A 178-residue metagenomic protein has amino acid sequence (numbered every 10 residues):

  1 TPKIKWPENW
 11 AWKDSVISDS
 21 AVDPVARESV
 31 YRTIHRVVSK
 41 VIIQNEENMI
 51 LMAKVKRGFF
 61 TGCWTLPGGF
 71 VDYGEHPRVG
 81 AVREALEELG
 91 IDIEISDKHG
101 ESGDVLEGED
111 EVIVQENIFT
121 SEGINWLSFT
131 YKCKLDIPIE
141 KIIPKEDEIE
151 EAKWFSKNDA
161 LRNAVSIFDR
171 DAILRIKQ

Functional and structural regions predicted by a protein language model:
P2-K40: Acidic, metal-coordinating catalytic segment for phosphate/diphosphate chemistry, firing primarily on the Nudix
V25-I50, P67, Y73, K132: Conserved N-terminal beta-strand and adjoining loop/helix that marks the start of the Nudix/MutT-like hydrolase domain
V38, T61, E150: A conserved catalytic-core signature of glycosyltransferases
I50, F59, L161: Flexible, glycine-rich phosphate/dinucleotide-binding loops and adjacent beta-alpha linkers at cofactor/substrate
G58-W64: A conserved beta-turn-beta hairpin within the catalytic core of GNAT-like acetyltransferases that forms part
V71-D171: Unchanged
